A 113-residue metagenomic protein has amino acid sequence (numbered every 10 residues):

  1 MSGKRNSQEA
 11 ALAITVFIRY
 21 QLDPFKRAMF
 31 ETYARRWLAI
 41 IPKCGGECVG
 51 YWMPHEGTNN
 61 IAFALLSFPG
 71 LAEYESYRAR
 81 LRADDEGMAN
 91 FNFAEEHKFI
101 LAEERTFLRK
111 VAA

Functional and structural regions predicted by a protein language model:
S2-L22: N-terminal beta-strand motif that seeds the catalytic metal site of vicinal oxygen chelate
S2-R5, E9, T32-V49, S67-R105: An amphipathic, aromatic/His-enriched active-site/gating alpha helix that lines ligand/cofactor pockets
I14-R19, F30, I41, A64-L65: Short, structured motif recognition centered on aromatic/hydrophobic residues
R19-P24, L66-G70: Short beta-strand-to-loop capping motifs
L22-T32: Short, surface-exposed ligand-recognition loops at beta-strand->loop->(often short) alpha-helix junctions that present
Y51-P54: Short, solvent-exposed loop/turn elements at beta->coil junctions and helix N-caps that rim active or binding pockets
G57-N60: Short acidic/glycine-enriched loop/turn segments that link adjacent beta-strands
E104-A113: Short, low-order "capping/linker" segments at domain edges
